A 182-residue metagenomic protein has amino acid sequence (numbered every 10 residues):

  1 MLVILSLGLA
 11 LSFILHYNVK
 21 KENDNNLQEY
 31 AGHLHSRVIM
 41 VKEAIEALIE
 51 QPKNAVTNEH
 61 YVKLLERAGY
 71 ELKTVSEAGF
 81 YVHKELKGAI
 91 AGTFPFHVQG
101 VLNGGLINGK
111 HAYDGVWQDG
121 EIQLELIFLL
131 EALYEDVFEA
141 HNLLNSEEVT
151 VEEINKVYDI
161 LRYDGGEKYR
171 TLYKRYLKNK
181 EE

Functional and structural regions predicted by a protein language model:
M1-L7: N-terminal Sec-pathway targeting helices
G8-G32: Transmembrane signal-anchor/signal-peptide helices with a preference for the extracytoplasmic
E22-N25, E29, S36, V56 (+2 more regions): Primarily heptad-repeat coiled-coil rod domains in cytosolic scaffolding/tethering proteins
A31-I49: N-terminal alpha-helical signal peptides/signal-anchor transmembrane segments
E46-L129, F138-N179: Alpha-helical segments in soluble extracytoplasmic regions
